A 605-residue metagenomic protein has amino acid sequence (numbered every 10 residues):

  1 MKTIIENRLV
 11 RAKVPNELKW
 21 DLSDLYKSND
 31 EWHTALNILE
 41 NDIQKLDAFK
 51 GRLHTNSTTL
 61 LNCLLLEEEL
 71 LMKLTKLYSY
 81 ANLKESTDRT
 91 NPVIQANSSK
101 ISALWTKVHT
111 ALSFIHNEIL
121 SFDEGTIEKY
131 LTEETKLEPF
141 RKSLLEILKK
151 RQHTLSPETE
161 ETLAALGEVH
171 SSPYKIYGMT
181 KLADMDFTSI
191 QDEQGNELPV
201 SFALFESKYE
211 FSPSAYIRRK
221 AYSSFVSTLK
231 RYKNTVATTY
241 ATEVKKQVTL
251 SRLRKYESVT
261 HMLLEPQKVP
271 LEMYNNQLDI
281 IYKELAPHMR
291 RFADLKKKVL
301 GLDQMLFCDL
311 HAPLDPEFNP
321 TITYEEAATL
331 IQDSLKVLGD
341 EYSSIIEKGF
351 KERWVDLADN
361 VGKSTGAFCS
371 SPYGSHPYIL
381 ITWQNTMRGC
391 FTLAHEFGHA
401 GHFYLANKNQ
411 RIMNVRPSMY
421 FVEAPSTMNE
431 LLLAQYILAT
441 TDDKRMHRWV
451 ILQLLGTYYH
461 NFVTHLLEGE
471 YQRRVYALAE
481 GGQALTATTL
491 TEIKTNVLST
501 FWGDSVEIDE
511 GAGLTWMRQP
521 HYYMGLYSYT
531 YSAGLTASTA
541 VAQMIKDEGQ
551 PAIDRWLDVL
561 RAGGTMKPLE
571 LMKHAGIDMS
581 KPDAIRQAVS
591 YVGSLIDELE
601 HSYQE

Functional and structural regions predicted by a protein language model:
M1-R52, K76, Y80-E272, N276 (+5 more regions): His/Asp/Glu-rich acidic catalytic environments and adjacent acidic regulatory segments
K13-V14, S23, K27, I119-L120 (+11 more regions): C-terminal, non-catalytic "cap/extension" segments appended to globular domains
C63-Y78, Q194-L198, T242-V259, K297-M305 (+3 more regions): Core structural elements
K255, Q384-A406, S426, L431 (+1 more regions): Active-site recognition of the HExxH zinc-binding catalytic motif
D294-V337, S343, W354, Y378 (+4 more regions): Long, K/E/R/D-enriched contiguous segments that form extended
E317-I322, V355-S375: Catalytic zinc-binding patch centered on the HExxH motif and its immediate surroundings that defines zinc-dependent
N319-Y324, G374-A394: Short pre-active-site segment immediately N-terminal to the catalytic Zn-binding motif
P417-R445, L454-G456, H460, G534: Post-HExxH zinc-binding segment in Zn-dependent metallohydrolases
